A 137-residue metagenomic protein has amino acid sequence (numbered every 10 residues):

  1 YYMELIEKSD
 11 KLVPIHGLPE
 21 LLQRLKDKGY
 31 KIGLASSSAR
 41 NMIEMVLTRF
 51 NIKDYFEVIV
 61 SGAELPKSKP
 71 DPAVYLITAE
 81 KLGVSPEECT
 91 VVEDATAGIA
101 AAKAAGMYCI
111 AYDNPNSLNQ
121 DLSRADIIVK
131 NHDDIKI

Functional and structural regions predicted by a protein language model:
Y1-Q23, K28-Y30: Metal-dependent phosphoesterase signature
S9-D10, K31-I32, A63, P86-E87: A generic structural signal for short
Q23, R40, M45-I137: Asp-based, Mg2+/Mn2+-dependent phosphohydrolase catalytic module
G33-L34, A111: Hydrophobic beta-strand core positions in alpha/beta domains
S36-S38: Conserved phosphate-coupling serine/threonine residues in phosphotransfer and NTP-handling enzymes
